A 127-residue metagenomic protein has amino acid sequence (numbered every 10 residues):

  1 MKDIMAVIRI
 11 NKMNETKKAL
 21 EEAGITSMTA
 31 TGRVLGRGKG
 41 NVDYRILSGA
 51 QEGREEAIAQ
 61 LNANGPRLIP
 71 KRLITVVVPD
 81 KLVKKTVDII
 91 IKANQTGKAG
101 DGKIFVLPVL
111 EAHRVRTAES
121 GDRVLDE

Functional and structural regions predicted by a protein language model:
M1-E127: Positively charged, small/polar-rich N-terminal and surface patches that mediate targeting and assembly and bind
